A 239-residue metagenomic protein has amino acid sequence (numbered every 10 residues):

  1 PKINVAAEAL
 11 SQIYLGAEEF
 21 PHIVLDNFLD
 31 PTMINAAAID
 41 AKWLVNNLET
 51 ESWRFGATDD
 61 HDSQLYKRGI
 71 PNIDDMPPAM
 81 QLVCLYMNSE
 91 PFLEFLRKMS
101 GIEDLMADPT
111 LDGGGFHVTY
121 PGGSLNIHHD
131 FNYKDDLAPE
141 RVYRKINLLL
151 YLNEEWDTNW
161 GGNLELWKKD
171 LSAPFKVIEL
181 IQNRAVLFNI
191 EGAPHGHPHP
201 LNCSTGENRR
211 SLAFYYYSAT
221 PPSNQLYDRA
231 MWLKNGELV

Functional and structural regions predicted by a protein language model:
P1-E18, R229-V239: Fe(II)/2-oxoglutarate
I3, D30, M80, S89-L93 (+6 more regions): A structural signal for well-ordered alpha-helical scaffolds and beta->alpha junctions
S11-M99: Non-heme Fe(II)/2-oxoglutarate
V24-D26, G115-H117, L187, A213-Y216: Short beta-strand segments
I39-K42, N72-P78, V83-Y143, E155: Non-heme Fe(II) oxygenase catalytic core, chiefly the N-lobe of the double-stranded beta-helix
E49, A57-I70, M99-D108, D112 (+6 more regions): A structural signal for the main folded, soluble domain(s) of proteins
G122, D130-R144, N153-V239: Catalytic core of Fe(II)/2-oxoglutarate
N147-L149: Eukaryotic charged/polar low-complexity linker/IDR segments
